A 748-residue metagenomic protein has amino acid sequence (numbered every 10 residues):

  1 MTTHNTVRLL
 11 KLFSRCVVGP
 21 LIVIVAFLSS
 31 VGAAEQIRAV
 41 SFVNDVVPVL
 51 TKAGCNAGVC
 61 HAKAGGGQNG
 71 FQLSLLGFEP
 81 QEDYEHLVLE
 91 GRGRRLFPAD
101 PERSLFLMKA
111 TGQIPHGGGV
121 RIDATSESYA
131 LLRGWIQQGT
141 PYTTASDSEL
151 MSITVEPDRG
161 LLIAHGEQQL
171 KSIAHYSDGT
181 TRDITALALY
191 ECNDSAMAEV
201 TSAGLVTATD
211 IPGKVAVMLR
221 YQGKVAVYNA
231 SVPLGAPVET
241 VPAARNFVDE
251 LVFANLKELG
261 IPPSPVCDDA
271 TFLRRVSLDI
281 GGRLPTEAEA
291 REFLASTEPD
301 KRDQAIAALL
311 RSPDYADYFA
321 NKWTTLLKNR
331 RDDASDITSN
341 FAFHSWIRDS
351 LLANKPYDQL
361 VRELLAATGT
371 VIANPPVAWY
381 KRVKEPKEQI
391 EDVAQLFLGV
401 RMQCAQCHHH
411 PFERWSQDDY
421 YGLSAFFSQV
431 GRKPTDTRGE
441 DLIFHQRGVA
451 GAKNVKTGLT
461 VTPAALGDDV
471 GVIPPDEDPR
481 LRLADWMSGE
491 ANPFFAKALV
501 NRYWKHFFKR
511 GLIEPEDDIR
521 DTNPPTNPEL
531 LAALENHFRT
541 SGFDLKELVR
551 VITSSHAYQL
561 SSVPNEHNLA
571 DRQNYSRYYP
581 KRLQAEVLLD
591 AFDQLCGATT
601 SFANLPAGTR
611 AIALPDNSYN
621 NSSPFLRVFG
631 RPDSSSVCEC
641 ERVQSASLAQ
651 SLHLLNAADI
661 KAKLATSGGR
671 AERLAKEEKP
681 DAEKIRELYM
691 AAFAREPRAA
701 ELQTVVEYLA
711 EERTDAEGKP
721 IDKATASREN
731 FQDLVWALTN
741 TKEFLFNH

Functional and structural regions predicted by a protein language model:
M1-F13: N-terminal secretory signal peptides that target proteins for export/translocation
C16-S29: Bacterial N-terminal signal peptides
G32-Y129, S146-I173, T181-R245, R274-R275 (+7 more regions): Solvent-exposed helix-loop boundary motif
T51-S74, G134, Q138-S146, R401-S416 (+2 more regions): Periplasmic/extracellular electron-transfer cofactor-ligation site, primarily the c-type cytochrome heme-c attachment
T125-P141, L652, N656: Catalytic cores of secreted or luminal carbohydrate-active enzymes
A243-D314, K328-A603, K661, T666-A726 (+1 more regions): Primarily short, surface-exposed interaction patches in extracytoplasmic proteins
W323, L734: Globin-like tetrapyrrole-binding proteins
C596, R610-P615, F625-G630, V637-R642 (+1 more regions): Long, His/Glu/Asp-enriched segments that create or flank divalent metal/ion-associated functional microenvironments
